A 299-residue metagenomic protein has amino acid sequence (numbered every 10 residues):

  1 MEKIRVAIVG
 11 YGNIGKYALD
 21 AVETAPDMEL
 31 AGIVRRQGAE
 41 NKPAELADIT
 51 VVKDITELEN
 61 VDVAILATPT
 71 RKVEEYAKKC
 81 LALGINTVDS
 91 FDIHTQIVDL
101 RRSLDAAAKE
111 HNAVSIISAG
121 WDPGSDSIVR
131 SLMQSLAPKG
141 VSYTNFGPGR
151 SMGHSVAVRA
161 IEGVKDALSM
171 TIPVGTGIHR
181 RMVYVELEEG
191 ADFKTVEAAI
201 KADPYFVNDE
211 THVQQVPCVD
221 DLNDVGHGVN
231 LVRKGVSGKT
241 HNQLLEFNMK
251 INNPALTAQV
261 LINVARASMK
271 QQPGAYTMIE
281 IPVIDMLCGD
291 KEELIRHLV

Functional and structural regions predicted by a protein language model:
R5, K16-Y17, T24-I55, G149-A267 (+1 more regions): C-terminal substrate-binding/catalytic lobe of Rossmann-fold NAD(P)-dependent oxidoreductases
V6-I8, L66: Hydrophobic Val/Ile/Leu positions in short beta-strands of Rossmann-like dinucleotide-binding domains
Y11-G12: Glycine-rich Rossmann-fold phosphate-binding loop(s) that bind the pyrophosphate of adenine dinucleotide cofactors
G15-K16, V73: N-terminal Rossmann-fold NAD(P) dinucleotide-binding loop
I55, N60-V63, T70-D92: Rossmann-fold NAD(P) dinucleotide-binding segment
F91-S115: Rossmann-fold NAD(P)-binding glycine/threonine-rich loop
G120, S125-N145, G153-A157, I161: Rossmann-like NAD(P)H-binding beta-loop-alpha module
S268-V299: C-terminal helix-rich "cap/oligomerization" subdomain common to oxidoreductases
